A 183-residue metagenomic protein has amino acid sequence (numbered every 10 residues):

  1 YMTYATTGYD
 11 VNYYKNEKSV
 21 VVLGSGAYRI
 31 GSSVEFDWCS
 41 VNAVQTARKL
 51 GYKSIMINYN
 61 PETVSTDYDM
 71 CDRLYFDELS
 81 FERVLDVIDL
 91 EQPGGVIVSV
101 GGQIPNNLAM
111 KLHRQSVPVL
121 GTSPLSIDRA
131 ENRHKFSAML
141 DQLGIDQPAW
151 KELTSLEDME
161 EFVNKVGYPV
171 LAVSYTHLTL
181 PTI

Functional and structural regions predicted by a protein language model:
Y1-I145, E152-E161: ATP-binding N-terminal substructure of ATP-dependent carboxylate-amine bond-forming enzymes
G26, T182-I183: A very general structural signal that marks isolated residues within well-ordered alpha-helical segments
K165-G167: Phosphate-binding core of ATP-grasp and ATP-grasp-like enzymes
A172-S174: Acidic, proline/serine/threonine- and glycine-rich low-complexity intrinsically disordered segments
T176-T182: Conserved small/polar residues in nucleotide/adenosyl-binding loops
